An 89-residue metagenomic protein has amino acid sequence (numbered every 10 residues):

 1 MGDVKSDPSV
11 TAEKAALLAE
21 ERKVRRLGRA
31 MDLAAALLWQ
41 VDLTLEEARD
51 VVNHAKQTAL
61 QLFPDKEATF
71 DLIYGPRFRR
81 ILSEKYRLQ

Functional and structural regions predicted by a protein language model:
M1-V10, A68-D71, R79: Eukaryotic N-terminal intrinsically disordered, low-complexity segments enriched in Ser/Pro and acidic residues
P8-L45: N-terminal acidic leader/helix
L17, D50, D71-I73: A general, composition-driven signal for non-globular sequence regions
R22-R29, R49, R77-R80, R87: Arginine residue identity/basic-tract feature
L27-M31, A35-L38, R49-F63: Amphipathic alpha-helical interface segments used for dimerization/assembly
T44-E47, F70: Short, surface-exposed helix-loop/turn micro-motifs enriched in polar/charged residues
H54, T58-Q89: Helix-rich interaction surfaces within compact, conserved domain-sized segments that mediate assembly or partner
